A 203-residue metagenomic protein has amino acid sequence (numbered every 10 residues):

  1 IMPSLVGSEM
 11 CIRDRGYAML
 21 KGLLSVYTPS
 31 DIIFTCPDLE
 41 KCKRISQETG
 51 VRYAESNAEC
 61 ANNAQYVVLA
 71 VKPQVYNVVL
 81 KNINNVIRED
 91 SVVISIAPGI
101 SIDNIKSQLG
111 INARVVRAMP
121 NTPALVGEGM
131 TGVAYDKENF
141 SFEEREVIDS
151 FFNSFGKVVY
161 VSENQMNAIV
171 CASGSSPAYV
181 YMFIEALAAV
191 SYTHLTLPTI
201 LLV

Functional and structural regions predicted by a protein language model:
I1-G7, I12, H194-V203: Single conserved hydrophobic/aromatic residue that forms the stacking wall/gate of nucleotide- or nucleobase-binding
S8-E9, R13-E48, R52-Y53, E59 (+1 more regions): NAD(P)+-binding Rossmann beta1-loop-alpha1 motif at the extreme N-terminus of oxidoreductases
G16, C42, A64, Y76 (+6 more regions): A general structural signal for well-ordered alpha-helical segments in protein cores
M19, L39, T49, N57-N62 (+1 more regions): Rossmann-like NAD(P)(H) cofactor-binding subdomain of soluble oxidoreductases
T35, A54-S56, A118, V161-N164: Conserved beta-strand termini and adjacent loop/short-helix elements that scaffold enzyme active sites in alpha/beta
N104, Q108-R114, M130-I169, Y179-L195: Internal alpha-helical scaffold of NAD(P)-dependent oxidoreductase catalytic cores
A172: Alpha-helical membrane segments and immediately flanking helix-loop junctions that form or couple to the substrate/ion
S176: Aromatic-residue-lined binding/catalytic grooves and analogous aromatic/hydrophobic interfacial grooves in multimeric
